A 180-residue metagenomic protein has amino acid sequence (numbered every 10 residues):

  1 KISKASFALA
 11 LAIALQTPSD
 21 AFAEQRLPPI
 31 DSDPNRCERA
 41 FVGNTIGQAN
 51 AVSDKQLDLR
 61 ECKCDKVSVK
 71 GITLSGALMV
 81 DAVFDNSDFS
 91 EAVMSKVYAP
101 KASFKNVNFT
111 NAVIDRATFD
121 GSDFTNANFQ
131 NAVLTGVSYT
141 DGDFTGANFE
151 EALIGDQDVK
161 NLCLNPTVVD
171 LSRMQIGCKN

Functional and structural regions predicted by a protein language model:
S3-K4, T17-N180: Tandem repeat scaffolds
S6-Q16: Bacterial N-terminal signal peptides
